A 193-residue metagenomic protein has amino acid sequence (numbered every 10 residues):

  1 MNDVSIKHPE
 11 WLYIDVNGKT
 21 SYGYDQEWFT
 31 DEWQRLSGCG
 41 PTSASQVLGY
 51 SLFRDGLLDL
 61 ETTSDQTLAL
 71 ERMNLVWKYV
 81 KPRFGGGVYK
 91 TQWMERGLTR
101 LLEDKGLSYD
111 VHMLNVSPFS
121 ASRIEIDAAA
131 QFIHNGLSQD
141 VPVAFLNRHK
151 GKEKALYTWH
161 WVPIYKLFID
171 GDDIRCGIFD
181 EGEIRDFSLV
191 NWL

Functional and structural regions predicted by a protein language model:
M1-G97: Active-site-adjacent structural segments surrounding the nucleophilic cysteine of cysteine proteases and isopeptidases
G38, D110-H112, V143-L146, G177: Structural recognition of the beta-strand scaffold that forms the well-ordered cores of secreted hydrolase catalytic
L48-G49, T99-L102, H134: Non-transmembrane alpha-helical segments in soluble domains of secreted/periplasmic/extracellular proteins
F53, S108, L114, L189: Conserved catalytic or regulatory cores that recognize and/or transform ribose-phosphate-containing ligands
E61, F119-I124, E153-Y157: Short, flexible/disordered intra-domain loops and linkers
T99-M113: A structural motif
D110-I126: Cysteine-dependent deubiquitinase/ubiquitin-like isopeptidase catalytic cores across multiple families
D127-Q131, N135-Q139, L146-L193: Active-site signature of cysteine proteases
